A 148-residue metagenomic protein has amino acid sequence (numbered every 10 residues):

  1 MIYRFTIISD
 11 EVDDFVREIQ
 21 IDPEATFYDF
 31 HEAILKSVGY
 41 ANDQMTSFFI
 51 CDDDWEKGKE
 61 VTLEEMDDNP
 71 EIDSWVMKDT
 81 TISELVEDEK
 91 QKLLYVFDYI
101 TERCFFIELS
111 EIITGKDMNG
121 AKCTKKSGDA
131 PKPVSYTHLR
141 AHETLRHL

Functional and structural regions predicted by a protein language model:
M1-R140: Short linear regulatory motifs enriched in tryptophan with gly/pro/ser
H138-L148: Single conserved hydrophobic/aromatic residue that forms the stacking wall/gate of nucleotide- or nucleobase-binding
